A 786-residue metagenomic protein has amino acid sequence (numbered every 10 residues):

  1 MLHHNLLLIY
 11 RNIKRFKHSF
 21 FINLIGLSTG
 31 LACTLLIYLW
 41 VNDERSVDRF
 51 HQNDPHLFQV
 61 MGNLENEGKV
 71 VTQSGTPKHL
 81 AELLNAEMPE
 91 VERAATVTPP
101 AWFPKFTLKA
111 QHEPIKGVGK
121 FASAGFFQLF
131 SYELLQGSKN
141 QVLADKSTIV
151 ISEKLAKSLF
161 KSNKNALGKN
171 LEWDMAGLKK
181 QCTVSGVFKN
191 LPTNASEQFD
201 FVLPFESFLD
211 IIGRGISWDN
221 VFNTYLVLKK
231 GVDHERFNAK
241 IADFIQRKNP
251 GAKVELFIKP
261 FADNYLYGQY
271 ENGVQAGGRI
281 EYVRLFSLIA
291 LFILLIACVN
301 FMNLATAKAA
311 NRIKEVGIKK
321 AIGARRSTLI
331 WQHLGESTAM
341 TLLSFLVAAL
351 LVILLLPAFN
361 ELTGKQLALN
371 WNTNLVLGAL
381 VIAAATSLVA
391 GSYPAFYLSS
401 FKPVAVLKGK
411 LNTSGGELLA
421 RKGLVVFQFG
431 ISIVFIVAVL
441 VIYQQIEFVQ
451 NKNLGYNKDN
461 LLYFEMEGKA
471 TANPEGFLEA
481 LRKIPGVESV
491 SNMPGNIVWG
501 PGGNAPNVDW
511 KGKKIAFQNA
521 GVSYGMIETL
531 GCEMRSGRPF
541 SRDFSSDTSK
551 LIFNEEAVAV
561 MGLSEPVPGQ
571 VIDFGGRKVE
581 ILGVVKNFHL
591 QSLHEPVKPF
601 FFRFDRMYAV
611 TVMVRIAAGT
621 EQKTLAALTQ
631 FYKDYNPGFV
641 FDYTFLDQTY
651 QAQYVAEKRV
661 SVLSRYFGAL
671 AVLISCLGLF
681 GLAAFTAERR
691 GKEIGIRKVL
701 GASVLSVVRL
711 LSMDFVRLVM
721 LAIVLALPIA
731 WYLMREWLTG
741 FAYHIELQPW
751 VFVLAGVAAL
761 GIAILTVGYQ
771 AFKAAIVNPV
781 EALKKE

Functional and structural regions predicted by a protein language model:
M1-L24, A305-L342, L350-T471, L738 (+1 more regions): Alpha-helical transmembrane segments of integral membrane proteins
L2-S19, H51, A242-F292, A310-I313 (+8 more regions): Membrane-helix entry/capping segments
R15-V41, G278-K314, A420-Y443, K658-K692 (+2 more regions): Hydrophobic alpha-helical transmembrane segments of multi-pass inner-membrane transport and secretion
I37-P104, S217-K229, N238-K240, F257-L266 (+4 more regions): Membrane-proximal extracellular/periplasmic loop immediately following the first transmembrane helix
S123-Q136, I149-E281, G476-A656: Mid-to-C-terminal secondary-structure elements that act as membrane-proximal/extracytoplasmic interface segments
E315-L356, A671, K692-R735, W750 (+2 more regions): Transmembrane alpha-helical interface segments in multi-pass membrane proteins
L375-P394, I433, L670, C676 (+1 more regions): Hydrophobic alpha-helical transmembrane segments of polytopic membrane proteins
